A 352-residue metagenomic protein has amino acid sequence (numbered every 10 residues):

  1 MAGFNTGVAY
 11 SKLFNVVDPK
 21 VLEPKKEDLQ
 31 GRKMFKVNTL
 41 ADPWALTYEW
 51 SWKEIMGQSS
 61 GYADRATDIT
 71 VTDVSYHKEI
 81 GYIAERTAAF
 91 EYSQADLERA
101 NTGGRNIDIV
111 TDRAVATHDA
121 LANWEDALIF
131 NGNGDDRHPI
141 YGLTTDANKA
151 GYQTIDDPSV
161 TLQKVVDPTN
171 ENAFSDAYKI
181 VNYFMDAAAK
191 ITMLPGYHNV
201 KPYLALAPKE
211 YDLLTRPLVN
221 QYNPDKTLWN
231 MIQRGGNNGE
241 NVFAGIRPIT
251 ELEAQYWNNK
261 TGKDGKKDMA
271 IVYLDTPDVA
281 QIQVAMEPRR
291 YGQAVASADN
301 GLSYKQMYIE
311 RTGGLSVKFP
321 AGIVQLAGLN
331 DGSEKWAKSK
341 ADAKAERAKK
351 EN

Functional and structural regions predicted by a protein language model:
M1-T47, S51-W52, T215-N352: Sequence/fold signature of self-assembling virion shell proteins
L29-N106: Long, hydrophobic/aromatic-enriched structural stretches that serve as scaffold segments
I80, L194-G196, A296-S297: A general structural signal for short secondary-structure junctions and capping/turn motifs
E91-A95, L206-K209, F319: Helix N-cap / beta->alpha transition motif
S93-N182: Alpha-helical scaffold segments that mediate packing/assembly in large oligomeric complexes
L121, E125-L128, F184-P195, I232-G236: Hydrophobic, Leu/Ile/Phe/Ala-enriched alpha-helical segments that form helix-helix packing faces
T144-L228: Extended, solvent-exposed, turn-rich assembly/linker loops in the middle of proteins
